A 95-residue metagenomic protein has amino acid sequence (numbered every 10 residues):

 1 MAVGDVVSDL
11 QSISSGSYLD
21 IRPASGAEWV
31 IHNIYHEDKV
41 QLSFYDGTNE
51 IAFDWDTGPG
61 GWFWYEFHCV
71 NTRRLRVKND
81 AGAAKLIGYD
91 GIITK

Functional and structural regions predicted by a protein language model:
M1-G26, N33, D80-K95: C-terminal interaction-tip segments
V6, I13-S14, N49-G58: Trp- and S/T/G-rich repeat-edge/linker motifs of beta-rich repeat architectures
S25-W29, L42, T57: A generic hydrophobic-segment detector
G26-W29, D46-E50, H68-R73: Short, solvent-exposed coil/turn segments at beta-strand boundaries
E28-D38, R74-V77: A short beta-strand element within beta-rich, extracytoplasmic domains of secreted/secretory-pathway proteins
E37-W55, G88: Short, surface-exposed beta-strand/strand-loop-strand elements in extracellular ectodomains
D56-T72: Beta-sandwich interaction modules
F67-A84: Noncatalytic modules at the cell exterior or secretory-pathway interfaces, chiefly beta-strand-rich lectin/adhesion
